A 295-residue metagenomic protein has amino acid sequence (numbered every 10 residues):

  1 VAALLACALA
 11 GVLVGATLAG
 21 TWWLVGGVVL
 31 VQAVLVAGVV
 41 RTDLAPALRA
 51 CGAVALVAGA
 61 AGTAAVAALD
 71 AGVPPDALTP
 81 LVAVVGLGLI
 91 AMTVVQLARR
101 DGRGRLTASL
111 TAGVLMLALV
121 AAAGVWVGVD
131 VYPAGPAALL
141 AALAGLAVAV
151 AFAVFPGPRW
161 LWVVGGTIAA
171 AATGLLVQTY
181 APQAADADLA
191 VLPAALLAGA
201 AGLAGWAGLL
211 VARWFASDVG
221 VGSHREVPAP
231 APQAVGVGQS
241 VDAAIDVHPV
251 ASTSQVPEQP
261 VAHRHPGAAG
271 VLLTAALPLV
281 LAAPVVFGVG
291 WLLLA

Functional and structural regions predicted by a protein language model:
V1-V40, L277, G290: N-terminal signal-anchor module of multipass membrane proteins
A6-V14, Q32-V36, V57-T63, V120-A122 (+2 more regions): Hydrophobic, membrane-inserted alpha-helices
C7, R159-A295: C-terminal transmembrane helix-loop-helix hairpin of multi-pass membrane proteins
G11-G20, V40-R41, T63-A71, A123-V131 (+3 more regions): Hydrophobic alpha-helical transmembrane segments
G15-V31, P74-L89, V127-L146, D188-L203: Structural signature of hydrophobic alpha-helical transmembrane segments
A33-P46, I90-R105, A147-W162, A207-S223 (+2 more regions): C-terminal ends of transmembrane helices
P46-A58, P80-A83, R103-L115, W160-A170 (+1 more regions): Cytoplasmic-side transmembrane-helix entry/capping segments in multi-pass membrane proteins
A64-V82, T93-R105, V125-G135: Transmembrane alpha-helix boundary signature
